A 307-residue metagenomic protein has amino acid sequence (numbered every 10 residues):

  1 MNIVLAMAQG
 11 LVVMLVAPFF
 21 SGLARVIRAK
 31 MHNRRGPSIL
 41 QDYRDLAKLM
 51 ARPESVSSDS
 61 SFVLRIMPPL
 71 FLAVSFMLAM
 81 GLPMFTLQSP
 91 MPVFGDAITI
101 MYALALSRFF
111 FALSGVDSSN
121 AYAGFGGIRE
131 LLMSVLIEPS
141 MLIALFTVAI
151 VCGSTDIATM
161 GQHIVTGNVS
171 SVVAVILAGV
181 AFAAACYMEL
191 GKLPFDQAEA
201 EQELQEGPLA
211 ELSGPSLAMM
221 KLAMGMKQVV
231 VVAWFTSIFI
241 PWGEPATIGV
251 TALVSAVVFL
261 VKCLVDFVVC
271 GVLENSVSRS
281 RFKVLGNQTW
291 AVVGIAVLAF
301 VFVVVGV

Functional and structural regions predicted by a protein language model:
A6-A17, P92-A105, G167-M188, A252-S255: Alpha-helical transmembrane segments
A24-P53: Membrane-interface amphipathic/juxtamembrane segments adjacent to transmembrane helices
D45-V63, A121-F125, P208, L212-S216: Cytosolic juxtamembrane amphipathic/interface segments immediately preceding and feeding into a transmembrane helix
E54-S57, F76-M91, F111-N120, I150 (+2 more regions): Transmembrane alpha-helix boundary signature
M80, T99-S114, V135-V148, C152: Mid-bilayer segments of alpha-helical transmembrane spans in multi-pass integral membrane proteins that mediate
P90-V93, V148-V175: Juxtamembrane/interfacial segments at transmembrane-helix boundaries in multi-pass membrane proteins
V269-A296: Interfacial loop-to-transmembrane junctions
A299-V307: Juxtamembrane boundary at the C-terminal end of a transmembrane helix
